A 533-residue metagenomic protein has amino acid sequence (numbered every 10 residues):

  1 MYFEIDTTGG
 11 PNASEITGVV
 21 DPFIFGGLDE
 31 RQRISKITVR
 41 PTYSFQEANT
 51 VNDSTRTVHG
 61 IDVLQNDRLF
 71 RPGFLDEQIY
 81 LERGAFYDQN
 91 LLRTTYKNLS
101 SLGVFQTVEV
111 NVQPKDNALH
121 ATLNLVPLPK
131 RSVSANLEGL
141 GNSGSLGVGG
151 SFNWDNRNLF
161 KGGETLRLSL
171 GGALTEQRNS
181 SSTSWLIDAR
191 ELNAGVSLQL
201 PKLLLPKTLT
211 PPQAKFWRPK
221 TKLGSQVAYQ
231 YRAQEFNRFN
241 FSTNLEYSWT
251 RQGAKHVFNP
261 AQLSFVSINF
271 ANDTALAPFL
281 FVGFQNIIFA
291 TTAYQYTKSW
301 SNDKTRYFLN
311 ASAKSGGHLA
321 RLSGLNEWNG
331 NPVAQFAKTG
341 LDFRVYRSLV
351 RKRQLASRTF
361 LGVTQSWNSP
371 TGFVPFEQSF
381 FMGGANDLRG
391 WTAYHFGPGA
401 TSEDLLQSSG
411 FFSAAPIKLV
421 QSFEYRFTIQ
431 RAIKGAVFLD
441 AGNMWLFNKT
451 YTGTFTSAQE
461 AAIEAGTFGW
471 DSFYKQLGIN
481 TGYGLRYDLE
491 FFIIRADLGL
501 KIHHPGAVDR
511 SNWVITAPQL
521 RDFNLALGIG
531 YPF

Functional and structural regions predicted by a protein language model:
M1-G141, P211-Q213, T339-D342: Periplasmic polypeptide-binding modules associated with outer-membrane biogenesis and secretion
D6, F23-F25, S35-T42, N66-F70 (+14 more regions): Generic beta-strand/beta-sheet core signal
L64, E138-S143, V257-I429, V437-W470 (+1 more regions): C-terminal outer-membrane beta-barrel translocator/porin domains of Gram-negative envelope proteins and their
R68-L69, D88-N310, R389-G390, T401 (+3 more regions): Gram-negative/organellar outer-membrane beta-barrel architecture
Y80-R83, K97-S100, V104, L159 (+13 more regions): Hydrophobic alpha-helix feature that most strongly marks membrane-spanning transmembrane helices and their immediate
L92, K115-N117, W217, A414-K418 (+5 more regions): A structural signal for short secondary-structure junctions
G139-L140, N156-N158, E176, F455-E460 (+2 more regions): Strand-loop-strand
G150-N156, A194-L200, T243-Y247, T292-K298 (+8 more regions): Residues on the lipid-exposed face of transmembrane beta-strands in outer-membrane beta-barrel proteins
